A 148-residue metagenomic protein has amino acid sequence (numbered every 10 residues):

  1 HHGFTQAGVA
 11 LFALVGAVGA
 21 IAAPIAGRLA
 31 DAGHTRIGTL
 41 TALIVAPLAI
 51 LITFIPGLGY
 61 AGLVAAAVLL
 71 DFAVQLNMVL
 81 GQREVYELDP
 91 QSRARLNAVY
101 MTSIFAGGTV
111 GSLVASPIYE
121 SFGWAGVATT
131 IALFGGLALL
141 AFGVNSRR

Functional and structural regions predicted by a protein language model:
H1-H2, A32, E84-D89, S121: Helix-to-coil boundary motifs at intracellular loop junctions of multi-pass secondary transporters
H1-V18, R95-V99: Loop-to-transmembrane helix entry
A10-A13, R36-L40, V64, A128-I131: Hydrophobic/aromatic positions within or immediately flanking transmembrane alpha-helices of multi-pass small-molecule
G16-P24, G108-T109: Residue-level signature of mid-helix packing/kink "hotspots" within the transmembrane helices of 12-pass Major
I21-T35, Y119: Helix-to-loop junctions at the C-terminal end of transmembrane segments in multipass secondary transporters
R36-G81: C-terminal transmembrane helical hairpin of 12-TM major facilitator-type secondary transporters
E87-W124, T130-I131: A late C-terminal transmembrane helix in Major Facilitator Superfamily
A132-R148: Multi-pass alpha-helical transporter architecture, strongest for 12-TM Major Facilitator/SLC carriers used
